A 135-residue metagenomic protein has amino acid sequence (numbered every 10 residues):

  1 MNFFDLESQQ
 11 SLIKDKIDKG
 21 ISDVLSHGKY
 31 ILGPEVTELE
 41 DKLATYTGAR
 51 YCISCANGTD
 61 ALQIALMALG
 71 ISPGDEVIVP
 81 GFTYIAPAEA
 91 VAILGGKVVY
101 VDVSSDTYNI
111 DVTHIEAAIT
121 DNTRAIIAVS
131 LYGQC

Functional and structural regions predicted by a protein language model:
M1-K29, P34: N-terminal "arm"/small-domain region of PLP-dependent enzymes with the aminotransferase-like
F3-D5, A56, I127-V129: Short beta-strand segments
K16, E38, I110: Short, conserved clusters of charged catalytic residues that mark active-site and nucleotide-handling motifs
D18, S22, E40-A44, Q63 (+3 more regions): Solvent-exposed, non-membrane alpha-helical residues enriched in polar/charged side chains
G28-E76, A90-L94, Y100-D102: Phosphate-binding glycine-rich loop
M67-C135: PLP-dependent aminotransferase-like
